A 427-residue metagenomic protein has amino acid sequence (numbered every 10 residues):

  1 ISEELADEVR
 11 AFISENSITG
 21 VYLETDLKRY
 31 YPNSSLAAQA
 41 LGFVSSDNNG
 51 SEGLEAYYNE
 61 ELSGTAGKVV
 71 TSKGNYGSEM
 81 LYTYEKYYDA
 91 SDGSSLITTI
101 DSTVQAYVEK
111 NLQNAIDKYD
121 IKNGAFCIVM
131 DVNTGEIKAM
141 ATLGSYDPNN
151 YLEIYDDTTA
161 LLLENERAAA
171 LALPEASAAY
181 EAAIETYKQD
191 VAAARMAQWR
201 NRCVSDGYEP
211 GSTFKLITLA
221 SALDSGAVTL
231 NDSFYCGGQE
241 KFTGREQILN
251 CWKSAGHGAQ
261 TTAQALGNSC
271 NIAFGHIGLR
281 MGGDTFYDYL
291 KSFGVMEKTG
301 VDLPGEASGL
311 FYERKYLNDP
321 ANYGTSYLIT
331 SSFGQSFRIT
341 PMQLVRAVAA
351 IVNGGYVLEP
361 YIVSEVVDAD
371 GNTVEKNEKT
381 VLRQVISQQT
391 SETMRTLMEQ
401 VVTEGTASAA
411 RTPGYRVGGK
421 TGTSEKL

Functional and structural regions predicted by a protein language model:
I1-G93: Small/polar-residue-rich segments within soluble enzyme cores
S2-E3, D101, R280: A structural micro-motif recognizing beta-strand termini and the immediately following turn/loop segments
G20-V21, D117-D120, D232, E404-T406: Active-site phosphate-binding and catalytic loops of NTP-dependent enzymes
G20-Y22, S95-I97, G124-F126, S233 (+1 more regions): Residues at or immediately flanking beta-strands
Y22-E24, Q39-F43, I97-T99, F126-M130 (+1 more regions): Soluble periplasmic/extracytoplasmic beta-strand elements of cell-envelope proteins
S63-A66, E109-Q113, K291, E399: Amphipathic, well-packed alpha-helical segments that form the structural scaffold of globular domains
G74-Y87, A125, N133-S212, I217-L427: Beta-lactam-recognizing serine transpeptidase/beta-lactamase-like catalytic domain environment
L81-A125: Conserved, well-ordered alpha-helix/loop/beta-strand core segments that scaffold catalytic motifs
